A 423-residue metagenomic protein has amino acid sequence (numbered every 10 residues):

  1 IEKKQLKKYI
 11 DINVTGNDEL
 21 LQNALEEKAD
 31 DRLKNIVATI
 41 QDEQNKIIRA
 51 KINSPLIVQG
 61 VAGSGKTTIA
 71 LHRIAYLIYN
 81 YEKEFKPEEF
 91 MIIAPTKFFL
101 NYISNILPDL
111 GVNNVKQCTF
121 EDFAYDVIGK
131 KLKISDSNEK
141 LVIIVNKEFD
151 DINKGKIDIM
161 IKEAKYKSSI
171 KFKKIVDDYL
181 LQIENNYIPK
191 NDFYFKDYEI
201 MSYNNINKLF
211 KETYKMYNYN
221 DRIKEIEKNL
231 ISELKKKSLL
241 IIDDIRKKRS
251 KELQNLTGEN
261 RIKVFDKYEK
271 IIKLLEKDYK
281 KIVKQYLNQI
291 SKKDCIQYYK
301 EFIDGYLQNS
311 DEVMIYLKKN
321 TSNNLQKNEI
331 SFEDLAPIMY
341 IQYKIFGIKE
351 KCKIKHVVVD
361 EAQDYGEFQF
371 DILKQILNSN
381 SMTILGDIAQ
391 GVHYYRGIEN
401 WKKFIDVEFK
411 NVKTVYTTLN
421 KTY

Functional and structural regions predicted by a protein language model:
I1-N23: N-terminal accessory nucleic-acid engagement/regulatory domains that precede and modulate ATP-driven motor cores
A38-A50: Pre-Walker A adenine-sensing motif
I52-L56: Pre-Walker A (Motif I) flank of P-loop NTPase domains
V58-G60: Hydrophobic anchor at the beta1->P-loop junction of P-loop NTPases
K66-T67: Conserved lysine of the Walker
A70-L71: Post-Walker A alpha-helix
I78-V358, D364-I372, N380: Alpha-helical nucleic-acid-binding subdomain of P-loop helicases immediately C-terminal to the Walker A/P-loop
I376-Y423: Conserved RecA-like helicase ATPase core segment that couples NTP binding/hydrolysis to strand translocation
